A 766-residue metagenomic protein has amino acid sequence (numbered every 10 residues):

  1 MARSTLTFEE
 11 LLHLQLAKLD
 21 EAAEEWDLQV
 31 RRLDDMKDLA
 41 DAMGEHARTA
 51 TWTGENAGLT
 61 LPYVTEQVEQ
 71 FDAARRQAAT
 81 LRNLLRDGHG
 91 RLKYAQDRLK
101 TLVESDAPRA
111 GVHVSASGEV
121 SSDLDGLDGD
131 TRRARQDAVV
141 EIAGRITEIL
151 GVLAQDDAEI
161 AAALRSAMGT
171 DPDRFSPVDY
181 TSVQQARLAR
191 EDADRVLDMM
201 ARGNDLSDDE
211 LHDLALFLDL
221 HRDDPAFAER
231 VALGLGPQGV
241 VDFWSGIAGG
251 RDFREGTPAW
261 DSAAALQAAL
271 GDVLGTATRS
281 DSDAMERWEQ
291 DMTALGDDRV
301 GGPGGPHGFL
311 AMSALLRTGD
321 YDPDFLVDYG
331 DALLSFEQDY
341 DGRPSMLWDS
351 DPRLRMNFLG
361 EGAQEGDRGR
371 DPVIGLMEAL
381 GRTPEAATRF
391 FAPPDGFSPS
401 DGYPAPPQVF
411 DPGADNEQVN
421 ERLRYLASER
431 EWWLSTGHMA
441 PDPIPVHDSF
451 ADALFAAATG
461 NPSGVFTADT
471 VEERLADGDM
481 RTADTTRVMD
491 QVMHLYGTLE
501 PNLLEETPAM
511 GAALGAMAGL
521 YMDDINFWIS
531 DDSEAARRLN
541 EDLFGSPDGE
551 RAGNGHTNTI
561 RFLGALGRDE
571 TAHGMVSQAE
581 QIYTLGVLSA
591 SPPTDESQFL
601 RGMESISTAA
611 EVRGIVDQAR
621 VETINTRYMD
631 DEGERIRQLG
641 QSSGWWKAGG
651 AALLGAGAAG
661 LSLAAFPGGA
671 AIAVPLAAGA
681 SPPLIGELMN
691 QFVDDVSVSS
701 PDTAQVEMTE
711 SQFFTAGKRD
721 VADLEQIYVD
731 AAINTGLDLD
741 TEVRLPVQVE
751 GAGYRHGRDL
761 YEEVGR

Functional and structural regions predicted by a protein language model:
M1, G54, L653-A677: Short hydrophobic membrane-inserting alpha-helices and related fusion/pore-forming segments
M1-T170, R755-R766: N-terminal secretion-targeting helices of virulence/extracellular proteins, encompassing both classical Sec signal
T7, Q15-D20, S589, S662-P667 (+1 more regions): Compositionally biased amphipathic helical and low-complexity segments enriched in hydrophobic
A116-G144, D351-N357, A658-A671, D738: Flexible coil/linker segments and helix-coil junctions enriched in charged and small residues
M168, P172-T181, A680, L688: Mature, well-folded catalytic/scaffold domains that follow N-terminal targeting or propeptide regions
D173-A658, P701-G753: Non-catalytic all-alpha helical scaffold/repeat segments
A651, P682-V698, T703: Amphipathic interfacial alpha-helices that partition to lipid-water interfaces and mediate membrane engagement
G668, T741, Q748-G765: Membrane-insertive, amphipathic helical modules of secreted toxins and fusogens
